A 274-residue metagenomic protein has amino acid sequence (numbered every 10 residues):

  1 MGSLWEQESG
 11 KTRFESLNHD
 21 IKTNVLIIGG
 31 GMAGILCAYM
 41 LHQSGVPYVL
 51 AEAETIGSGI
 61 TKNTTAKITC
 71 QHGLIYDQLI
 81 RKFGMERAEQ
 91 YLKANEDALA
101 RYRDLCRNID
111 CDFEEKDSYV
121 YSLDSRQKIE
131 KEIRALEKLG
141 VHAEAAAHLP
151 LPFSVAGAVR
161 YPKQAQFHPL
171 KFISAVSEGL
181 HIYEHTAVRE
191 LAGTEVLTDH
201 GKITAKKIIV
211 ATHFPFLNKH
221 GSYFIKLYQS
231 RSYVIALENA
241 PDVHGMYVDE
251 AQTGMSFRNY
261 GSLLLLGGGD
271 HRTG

Functional and structural regions predicted by a protein language model:
M1-V25, Q43: Extreme N-terminal leader/targeting segments of oxidoreductases
I21-L50: N-terminal Rossmann-like FAD-binding beta1-loop-alpha1 element of flavoenzymes
Q43-N63: Glycine-rich FAD pyrophosphate-binding loop
V46-Y48, A143, I208: Hydrophobic anchor at the start of a short beta-strand that flanks the dinucleotide cofactor-binding loop
Q71-A147: Dinucleotide-binding Rossmann-like beta1-alpha1 core, especially the glycine-rich loop that anchors the ADP
N108-E114, K202-I203, V210-G274: Active-site substrate-recognition segment that forms the wall of the catalytic cavity or substrate channel
D110-V120, A145-A175, G269-R272: Helix-loop-beta segment of a Rossmann-like dinucleotide-binding subdomain
R134-L136, A158-K207, A211: Helical element adjacent to the flavin cofactor pocket in flavoenzyme catalytic cores
